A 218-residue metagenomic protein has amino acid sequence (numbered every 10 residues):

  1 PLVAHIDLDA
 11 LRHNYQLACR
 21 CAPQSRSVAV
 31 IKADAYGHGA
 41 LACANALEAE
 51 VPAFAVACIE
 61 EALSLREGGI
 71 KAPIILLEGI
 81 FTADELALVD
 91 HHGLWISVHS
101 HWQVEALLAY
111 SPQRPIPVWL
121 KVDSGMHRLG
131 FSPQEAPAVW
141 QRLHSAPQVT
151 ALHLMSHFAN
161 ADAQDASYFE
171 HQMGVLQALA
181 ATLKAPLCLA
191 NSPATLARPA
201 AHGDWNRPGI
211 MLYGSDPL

Functional and structural regions predicted by a protein language model:
P1-V3, P217-L218: Short aromatic-glycine motifs in intrinsically disordered, low-complexity regions
L2-H5, A10-H13, S25-A178, T182-C188 (+1 more regions): Active-site-proximal beta-alpha core segment in soluble small-molecule metabolic enzymes
C21: Conserved PLP-enzyme active-site core in the AAT-like
K32, N191, G209: Active-site glycine-centered loops adjacent to acidic/histidine catalytic or metal-binding residues that shape
F81, A194-L196: Residue-level detector of flexible, active-site-proximal loop/helix-junction positions within diverse enzyme catalytic
C188-P193, L218: Repeat-unit-sized solenoid/scaffold elements
L196-L218: Active-site loop ensemble at the mouth of alpha/beta enzyme cores that anchors a bound cofactor
